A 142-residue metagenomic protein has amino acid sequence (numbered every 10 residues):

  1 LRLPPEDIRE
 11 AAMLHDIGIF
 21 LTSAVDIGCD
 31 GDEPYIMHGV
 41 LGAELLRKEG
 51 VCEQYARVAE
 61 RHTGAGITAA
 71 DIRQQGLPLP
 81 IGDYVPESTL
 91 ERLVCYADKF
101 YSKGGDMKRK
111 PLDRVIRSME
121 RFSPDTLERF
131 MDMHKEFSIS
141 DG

Functional and structural regions predicted by a protein language model:
L1-R114: Divalent metal-dependent catalytic cores for phosphoryl transfer on phosphate-bearing substrates
R121-G142: Charged phosphate-binding loop/patch that engages nucleotide di/tri-phosphates or the phosphate backbone of nucleic
